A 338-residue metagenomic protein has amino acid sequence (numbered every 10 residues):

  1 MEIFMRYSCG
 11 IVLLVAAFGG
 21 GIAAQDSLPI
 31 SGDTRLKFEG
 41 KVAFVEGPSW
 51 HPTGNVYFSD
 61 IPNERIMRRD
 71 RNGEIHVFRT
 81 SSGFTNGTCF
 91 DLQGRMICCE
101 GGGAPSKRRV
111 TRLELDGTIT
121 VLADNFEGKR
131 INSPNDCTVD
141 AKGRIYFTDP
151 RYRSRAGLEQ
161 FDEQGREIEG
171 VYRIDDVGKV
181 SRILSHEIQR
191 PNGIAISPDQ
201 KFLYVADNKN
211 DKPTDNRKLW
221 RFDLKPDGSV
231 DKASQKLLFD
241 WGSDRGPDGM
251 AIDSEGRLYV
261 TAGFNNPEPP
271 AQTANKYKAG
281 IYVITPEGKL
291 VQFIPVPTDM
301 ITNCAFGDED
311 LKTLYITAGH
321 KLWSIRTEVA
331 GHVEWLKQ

Functional and structural regions predicted by a protein language model:
M1-S8: Positively charged n-region of N-terminal signal peptides that target proteins for export
M5, L14-V15, K37, G157: Compositionally biased amphipathic helical and low-complexity segments enriched in hydrophobic
S8-G20: Bacterial N-terminal signal peptides
A23-Q338: Sequence-structural signature of mature extracellular/luminal beta-sheet repeat domains, prominently beta-propellers
